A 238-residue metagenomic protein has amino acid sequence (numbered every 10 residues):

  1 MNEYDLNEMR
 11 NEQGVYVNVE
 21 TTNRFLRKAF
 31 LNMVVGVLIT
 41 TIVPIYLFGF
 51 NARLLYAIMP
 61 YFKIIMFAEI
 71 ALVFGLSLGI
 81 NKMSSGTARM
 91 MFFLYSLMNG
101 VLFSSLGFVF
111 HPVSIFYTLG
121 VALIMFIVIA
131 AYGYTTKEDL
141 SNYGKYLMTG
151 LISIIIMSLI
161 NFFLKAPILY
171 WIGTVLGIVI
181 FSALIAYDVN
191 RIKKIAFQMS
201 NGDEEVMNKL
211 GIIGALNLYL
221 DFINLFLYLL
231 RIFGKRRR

Functional and structural regions predicted by a protein language model:
M1-R238: A hydrophobic alpha-helical transmembrane-helix feature that marks the membrane cores and membrane-interface segments
